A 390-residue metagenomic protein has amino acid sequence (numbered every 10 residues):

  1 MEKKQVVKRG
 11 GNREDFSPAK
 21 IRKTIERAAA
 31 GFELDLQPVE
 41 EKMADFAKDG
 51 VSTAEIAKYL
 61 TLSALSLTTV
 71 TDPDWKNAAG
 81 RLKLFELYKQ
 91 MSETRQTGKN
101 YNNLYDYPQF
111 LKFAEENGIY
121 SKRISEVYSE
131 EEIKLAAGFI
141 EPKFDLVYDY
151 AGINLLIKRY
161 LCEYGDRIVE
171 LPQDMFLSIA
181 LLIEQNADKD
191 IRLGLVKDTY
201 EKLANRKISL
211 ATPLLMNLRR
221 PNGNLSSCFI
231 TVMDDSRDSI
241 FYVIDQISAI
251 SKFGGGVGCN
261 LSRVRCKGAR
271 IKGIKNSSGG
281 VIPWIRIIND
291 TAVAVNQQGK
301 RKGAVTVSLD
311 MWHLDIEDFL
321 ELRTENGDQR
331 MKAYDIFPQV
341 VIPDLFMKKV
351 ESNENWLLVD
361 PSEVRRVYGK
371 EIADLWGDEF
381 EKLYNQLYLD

Functional and structural regions predicted by a protein language model:
M1-D390: Extended catalytic cores of very large enzyme megasubunits
